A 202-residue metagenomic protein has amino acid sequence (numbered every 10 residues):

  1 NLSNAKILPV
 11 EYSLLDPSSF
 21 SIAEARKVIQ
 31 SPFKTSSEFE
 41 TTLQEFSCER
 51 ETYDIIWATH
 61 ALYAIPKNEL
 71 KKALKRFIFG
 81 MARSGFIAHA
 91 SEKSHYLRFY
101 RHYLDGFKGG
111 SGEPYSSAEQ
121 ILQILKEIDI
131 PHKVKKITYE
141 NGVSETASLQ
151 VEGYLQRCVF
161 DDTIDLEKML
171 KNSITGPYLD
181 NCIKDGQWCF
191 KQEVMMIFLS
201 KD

Functional and structural regions predicted by a protein language model:
N1-F46: Class I SAM-dependent methyltransferase SAM/SAH-binding core
V10-E11, S84, P131: Residues at the starts of beta-strands that form the adenosine-phosphate
L15, T59, A88-A90: Alpha/beta-hydrolase-fold catalytic nucleophile elbow
T52-Y53, A82: Local beta-strand N-terminus motif with an aromatic residue
Y53-L70: A short SAM/SAH-binding and catalytic strip from SAM-dependent methyltransferases
E69-F86: A short glycine-rich, Lys/Arg-flanked "PGG" loop and its adjoining helix->strand segment in the class I
R83-S116: Conserved class I S-adenosyl-L-methionine
S116, K126-D202: Conserved Class I S-adenosyl-L-methionine
